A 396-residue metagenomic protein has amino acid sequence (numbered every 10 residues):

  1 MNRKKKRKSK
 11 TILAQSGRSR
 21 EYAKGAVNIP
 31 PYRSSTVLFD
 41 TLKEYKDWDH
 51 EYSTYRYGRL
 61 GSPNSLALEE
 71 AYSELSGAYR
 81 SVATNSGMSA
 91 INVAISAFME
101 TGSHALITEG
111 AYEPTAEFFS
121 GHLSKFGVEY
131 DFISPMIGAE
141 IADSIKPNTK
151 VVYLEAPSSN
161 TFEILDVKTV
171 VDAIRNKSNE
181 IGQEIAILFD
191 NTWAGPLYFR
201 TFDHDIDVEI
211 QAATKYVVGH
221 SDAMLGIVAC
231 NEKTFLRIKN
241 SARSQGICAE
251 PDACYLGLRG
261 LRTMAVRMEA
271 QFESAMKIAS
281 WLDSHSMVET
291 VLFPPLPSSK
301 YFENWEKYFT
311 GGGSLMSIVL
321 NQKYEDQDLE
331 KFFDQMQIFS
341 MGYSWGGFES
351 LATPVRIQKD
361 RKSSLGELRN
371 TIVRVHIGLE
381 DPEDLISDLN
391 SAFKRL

Functional and structural regions predicted by a protein language model:
M1-D49: N-terminal glycine-rich, Lys/His-bearing helix-loop that initiates the first secondary-structure elements of many
N2-K4, L13-Y22, R80-M287, L292: Conserved PLP-enzyme active-site core in the AAT-like
R18-R20, R33-F39, W193-G195, K215 (+6 more regions): Glycine-rich beta-alpha junction loops
T36-S89, T115-G121: Conserved N-terminal alpha-helix of the aminotransferase class I/II PLP-enzyme fold
S53, Y79, M224, A253 (+3 more regions): Short amphipathic alpha-helical segments
S120, E129, P147-K150, D172 (+5 more regions): PLP-dependent enzyme catalytic core of the Aspartate aminotransferase-like
T290-V373, I377: Conserved C-terminal alpha-helix-loop-beta "cap" of PLP-dependent enzymes that closes/shapes the active-site mouth
